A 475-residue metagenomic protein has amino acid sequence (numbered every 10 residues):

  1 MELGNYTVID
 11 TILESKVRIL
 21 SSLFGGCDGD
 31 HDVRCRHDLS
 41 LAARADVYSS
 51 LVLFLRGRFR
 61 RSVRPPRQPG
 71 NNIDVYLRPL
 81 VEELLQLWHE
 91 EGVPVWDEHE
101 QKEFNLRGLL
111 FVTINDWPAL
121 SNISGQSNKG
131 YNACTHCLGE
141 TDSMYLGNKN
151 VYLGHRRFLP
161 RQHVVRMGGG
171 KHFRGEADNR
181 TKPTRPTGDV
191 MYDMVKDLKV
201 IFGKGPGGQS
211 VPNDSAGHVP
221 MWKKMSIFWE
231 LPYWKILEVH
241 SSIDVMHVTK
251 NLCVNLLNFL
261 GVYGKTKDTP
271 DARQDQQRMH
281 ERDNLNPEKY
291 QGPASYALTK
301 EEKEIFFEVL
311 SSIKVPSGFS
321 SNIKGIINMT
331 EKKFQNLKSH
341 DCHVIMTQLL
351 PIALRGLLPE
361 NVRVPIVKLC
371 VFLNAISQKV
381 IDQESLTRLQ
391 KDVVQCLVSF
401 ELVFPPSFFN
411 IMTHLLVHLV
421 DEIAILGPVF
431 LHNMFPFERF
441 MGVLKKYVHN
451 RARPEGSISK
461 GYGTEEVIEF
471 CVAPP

Functional and structural regions predicted by a protein language model:
M1-V8, L13-K16, F24, R78 (+10 more regions): Domain-level detector for long, ordered catalytic/regulatory cores in large eukaryotic signaling and trafficking
V8-T11, I19-P66, H136-G139, F470: Acidic, metal-ligating active-site segments
S40-R44, I73, S121-I123, K445: A short acidic (Asp/Glu
V63-P79: Active-site beta-loop-alpha junctions of metal-dependent nucleic acid enzymes, especially the RNase H-like/DDE
L350-L354, N361-V362, I366, C370 (+3 more regions): A cross-family structural signal marking well-folded subdomains
P365-C370, L415, V429, M434: Conserved, folded interaction/cargo-binding domains in eukaryotic regulatory proteins
